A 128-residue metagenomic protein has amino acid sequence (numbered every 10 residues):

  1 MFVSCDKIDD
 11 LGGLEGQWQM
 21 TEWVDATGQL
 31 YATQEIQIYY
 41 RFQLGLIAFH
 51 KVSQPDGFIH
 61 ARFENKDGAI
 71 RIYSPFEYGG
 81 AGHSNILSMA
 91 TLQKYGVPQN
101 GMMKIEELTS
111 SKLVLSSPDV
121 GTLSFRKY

Functional and structural regions predicted by a protein language model:
C5-Q19: N-terminal helix-cap/turn-to-beta initiation motif at the start of protein domains
E15-M20, A32, R41-F42, I59-H60: Exposed, flexible binding/inhibitory loops of compact, secreted disulfide-stabilized domains
E15-Q17, Q43-F49, L108-V114: Short, hydrophobic/aromatic-rich segments at coil-to-beta transitions
T21-W23, T122: Short coil/turn motifs at secondary-structure junctions
V24-E35, L46-L108: Contiguous, well-ordered beta-strand patches that form the walls/edges of small beta-barrel/beta-sandwich domains
H60-A69, L108-Y128: Edge beta-strand at a domain terminus
